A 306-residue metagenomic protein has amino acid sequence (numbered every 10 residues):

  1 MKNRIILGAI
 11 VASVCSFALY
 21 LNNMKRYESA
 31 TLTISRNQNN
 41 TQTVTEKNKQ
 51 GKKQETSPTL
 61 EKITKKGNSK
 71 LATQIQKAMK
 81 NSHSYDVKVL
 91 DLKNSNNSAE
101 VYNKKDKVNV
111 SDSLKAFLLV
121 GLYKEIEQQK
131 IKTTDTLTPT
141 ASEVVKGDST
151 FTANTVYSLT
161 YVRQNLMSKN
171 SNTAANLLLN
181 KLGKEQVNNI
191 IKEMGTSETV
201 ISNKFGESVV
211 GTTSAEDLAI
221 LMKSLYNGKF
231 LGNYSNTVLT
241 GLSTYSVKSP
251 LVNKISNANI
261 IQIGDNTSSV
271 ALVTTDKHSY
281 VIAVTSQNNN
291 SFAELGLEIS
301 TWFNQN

Functional and structural regions predicted by a protein language model:
M1-N81, Y226-V247, N259-N306: Structured C-terminal helix/loop/strand segments within mature extracytoplasmic catalytic/sensor domains
T64-N68, K107-A116, T155-T160, M167-S171 (+4 more regions): Solvent-exposed, acidic/flexible segments
G67, L71, T134-T150, M167 (+1 more regions): Acidic helix-start/capping segments at beta-turn-to-alpha-helix junctions
Q76, N81-K107: Short, conserved catalytic-motif segment at the N-terminal edge
D86-V89, K132-T136, A175-L179, T199-F205 (+1 more regions): Surface-exposed patches in mature extracellular/periplasmic domains of secreted proteins
V108-S142, I282: Active-site SXXK
V120-Q128, N180, I220-N227, S300-T301: Short glycine/serine- and small hydrophobic-enriched flexible loop segments
T155-S158, R163-N165, T173-N227: Mid-domain, small-residue-enriched loop/turn segments at the edges of structured enzyme/sensor domains
